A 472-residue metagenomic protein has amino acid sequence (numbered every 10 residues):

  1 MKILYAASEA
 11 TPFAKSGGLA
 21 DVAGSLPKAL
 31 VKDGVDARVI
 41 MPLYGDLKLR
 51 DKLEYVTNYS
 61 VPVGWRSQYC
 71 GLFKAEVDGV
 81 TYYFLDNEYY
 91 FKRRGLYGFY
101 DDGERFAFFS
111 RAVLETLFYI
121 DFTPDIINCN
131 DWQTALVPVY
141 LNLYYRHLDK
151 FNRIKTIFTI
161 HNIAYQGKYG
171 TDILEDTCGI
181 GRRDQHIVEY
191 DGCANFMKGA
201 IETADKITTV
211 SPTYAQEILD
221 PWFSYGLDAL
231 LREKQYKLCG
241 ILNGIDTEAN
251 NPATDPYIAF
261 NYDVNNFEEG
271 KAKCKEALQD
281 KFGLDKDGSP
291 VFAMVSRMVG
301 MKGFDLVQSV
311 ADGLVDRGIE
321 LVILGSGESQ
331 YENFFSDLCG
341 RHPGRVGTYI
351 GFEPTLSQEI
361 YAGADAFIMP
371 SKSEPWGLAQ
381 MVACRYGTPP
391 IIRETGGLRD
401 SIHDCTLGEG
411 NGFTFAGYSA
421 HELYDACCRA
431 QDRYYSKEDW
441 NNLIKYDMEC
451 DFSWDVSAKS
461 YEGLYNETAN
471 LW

Functional and structural regions predicted by a protein language model:
M1-W472: Catalytic cores of nucleotide-sugar-dependent glycosyltransferases that transfer UDP/GDP/TDP-activated
